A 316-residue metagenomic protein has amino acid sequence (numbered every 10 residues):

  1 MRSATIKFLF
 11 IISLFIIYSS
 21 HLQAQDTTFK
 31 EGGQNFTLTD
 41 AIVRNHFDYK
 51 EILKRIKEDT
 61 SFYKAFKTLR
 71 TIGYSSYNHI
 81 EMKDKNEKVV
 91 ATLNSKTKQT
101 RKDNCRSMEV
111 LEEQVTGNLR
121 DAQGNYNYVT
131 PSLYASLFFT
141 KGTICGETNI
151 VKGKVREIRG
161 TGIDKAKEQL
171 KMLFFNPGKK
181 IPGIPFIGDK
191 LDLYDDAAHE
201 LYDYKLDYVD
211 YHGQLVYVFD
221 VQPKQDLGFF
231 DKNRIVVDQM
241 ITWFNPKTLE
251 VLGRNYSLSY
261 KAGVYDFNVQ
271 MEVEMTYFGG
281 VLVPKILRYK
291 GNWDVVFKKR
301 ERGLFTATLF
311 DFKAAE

Functional and structural regions predicted by a protein language model:
M1-K30, L38: Bacterial Sec-dependent N-terminal signal peptides
T28-F230, E301-E316: Structured extracytoplasmic
L191-D195, Q214-A315: Gly/Pro-enriched, hydrophobic low-complexity segments that function as extracytoplasmic propeptides/linkers
